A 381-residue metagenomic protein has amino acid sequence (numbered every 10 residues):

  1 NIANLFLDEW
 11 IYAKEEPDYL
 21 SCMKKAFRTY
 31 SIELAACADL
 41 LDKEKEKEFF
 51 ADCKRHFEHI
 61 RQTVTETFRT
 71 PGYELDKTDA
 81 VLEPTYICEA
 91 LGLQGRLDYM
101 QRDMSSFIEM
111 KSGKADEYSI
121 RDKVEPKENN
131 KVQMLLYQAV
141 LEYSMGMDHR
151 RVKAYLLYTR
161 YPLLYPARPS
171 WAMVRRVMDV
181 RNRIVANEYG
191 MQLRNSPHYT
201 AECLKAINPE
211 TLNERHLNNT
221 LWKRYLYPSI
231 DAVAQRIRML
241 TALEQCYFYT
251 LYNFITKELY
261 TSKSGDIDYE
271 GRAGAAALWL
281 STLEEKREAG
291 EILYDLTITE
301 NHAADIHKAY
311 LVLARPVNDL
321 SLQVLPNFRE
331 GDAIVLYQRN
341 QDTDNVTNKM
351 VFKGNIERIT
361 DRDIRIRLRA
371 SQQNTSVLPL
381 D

Functional and structural regions predicted by a protein language model:
N1-S105, V132: Metal-dependent nuclease catalytic cores that hydrolyze phosphodiester bonds in DNA/RNA, characterized by
L7-E15, A115, A139-G146, Y189: Hydrophobic/aromatic-lined pockets within catalytic cores
D8, K153-Y155, V335: A structural signal for isolated positions on well-ordered beta-strands in alpha/beta enzyme cores
K14, D18-A26, M134, I184-Y189 (+4 more regions): Terminal, basic amphipathic appendages of nucleotide-handling enzymes
A38-E66, I230-A276, T282, E291 (+1 more regions): Non-catalytic, mostly N-terminal accessory regions of nucleic-acid modification and defense proteins
L75-N182: Mg2+/Mn2+-dependent nuclease catalytic core
Y155-I267: N-terminal intrinsically disordered, low-complexity, charge/repeat-rich segments that act as generic
Y249-D381: Conserved ASCE P-loop ATPase motor domains encompassing nucleic-acid-directed helicases/translocases
